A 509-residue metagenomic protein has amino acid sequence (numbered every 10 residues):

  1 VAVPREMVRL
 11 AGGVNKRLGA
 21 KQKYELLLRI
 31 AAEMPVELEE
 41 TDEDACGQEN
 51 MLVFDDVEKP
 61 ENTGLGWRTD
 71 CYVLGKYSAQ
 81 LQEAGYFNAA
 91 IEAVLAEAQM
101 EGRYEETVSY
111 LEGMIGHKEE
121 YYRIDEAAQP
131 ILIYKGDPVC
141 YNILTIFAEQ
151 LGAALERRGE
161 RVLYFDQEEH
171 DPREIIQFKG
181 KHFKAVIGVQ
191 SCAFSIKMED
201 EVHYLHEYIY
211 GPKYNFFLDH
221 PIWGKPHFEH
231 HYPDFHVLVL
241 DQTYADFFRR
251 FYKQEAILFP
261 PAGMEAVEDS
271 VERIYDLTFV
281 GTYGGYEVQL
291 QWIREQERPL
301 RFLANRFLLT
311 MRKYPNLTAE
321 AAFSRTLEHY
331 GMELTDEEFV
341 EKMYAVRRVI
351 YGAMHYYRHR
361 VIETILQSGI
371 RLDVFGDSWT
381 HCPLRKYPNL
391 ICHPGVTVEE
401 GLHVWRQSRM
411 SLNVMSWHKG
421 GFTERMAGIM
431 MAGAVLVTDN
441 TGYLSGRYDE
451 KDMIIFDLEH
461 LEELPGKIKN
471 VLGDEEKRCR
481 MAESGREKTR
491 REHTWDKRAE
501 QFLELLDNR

Functional and structural regions predicted by a protein language model:
V1-V73, A84-G85: Conserved nucleotide-sugar donor-binding catalytic segment
E40, Y204-H220, H236-V239, T278: Active-site proximal beta-strand in glycosyltransferases
P60-Y121, R371: C-terminal, non-catalytic tails of nucleotide-sugar-dependent glycosyltransferases
E105, E119-P212, M343-V346, G352 (+3 more regions): N-terminal pre-catalytic "stem/leader" segment of glycosyltransferase-like enzymes
Q129, Y134-F147, F251-K419, T441-L444: Nucleotide-sugar donor-binding catalytic core of glycosyltransferases
L132-V139, I146-G159, L163-H170, H230-H231 (+4 more regions): Catalytic binding pocket for nucleotide-activated donors in carbohydrate/polymer assembly enzymes
K184-I187, P212, H236, M410 (+1 more regions): Structural motif
P221-F235: Glycine-rich, charge-decorated loop segments at or immediately adjacent to ligand/cofactor-binding or catalytic sites
